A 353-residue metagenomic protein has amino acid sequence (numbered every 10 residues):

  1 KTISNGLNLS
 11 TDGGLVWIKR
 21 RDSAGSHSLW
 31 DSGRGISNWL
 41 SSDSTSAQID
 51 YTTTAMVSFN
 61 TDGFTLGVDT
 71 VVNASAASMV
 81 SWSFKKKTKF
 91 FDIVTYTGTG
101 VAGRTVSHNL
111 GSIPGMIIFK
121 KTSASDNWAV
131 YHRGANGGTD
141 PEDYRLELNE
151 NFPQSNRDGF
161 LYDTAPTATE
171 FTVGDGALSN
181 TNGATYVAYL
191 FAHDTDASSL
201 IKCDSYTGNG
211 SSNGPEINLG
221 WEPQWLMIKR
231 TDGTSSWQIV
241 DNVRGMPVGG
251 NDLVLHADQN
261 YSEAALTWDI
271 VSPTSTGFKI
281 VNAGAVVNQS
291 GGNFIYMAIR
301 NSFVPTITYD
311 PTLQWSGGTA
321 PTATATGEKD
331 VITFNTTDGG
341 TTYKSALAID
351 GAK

Functional and structural regions predicted by a protein language model:
K1-K353: Surface-exposed molecular-recognition determinants
